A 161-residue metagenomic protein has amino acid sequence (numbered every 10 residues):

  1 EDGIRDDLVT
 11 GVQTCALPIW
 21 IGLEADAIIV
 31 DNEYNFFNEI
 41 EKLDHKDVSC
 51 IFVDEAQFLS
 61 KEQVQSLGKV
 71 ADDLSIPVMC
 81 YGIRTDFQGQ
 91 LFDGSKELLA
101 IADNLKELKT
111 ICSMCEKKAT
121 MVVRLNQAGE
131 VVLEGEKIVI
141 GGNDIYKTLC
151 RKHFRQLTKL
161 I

Functional and structural regions predicted by a protein language model:
E1-C15: Single conserved hydrophobic/aromatic residue that forms the stacking wall/gate of nucleotide- or nucleobase-binding
I21-E41: Short glycine-rich substrate-engagement loop in P-loop NTPases that contacts/grips substrate
E24-V30, E55-Q57, R84: Short, flexible loop segments at the rims of nucleotide/cofactor-binding pockets, characterized by
E39-S49: Short basic/glycine-enriched coil/helix segment immediately N-terminal to the Walker B
D47-L59: Conserved P-loop NTPase "ATPase switch" module shared by AAA+ and STAND
Q57-I161: Replace "adjacent to P-loop NTPase cores in ATP/GTP-dependent enzymes" with "adjacent to NTP-binding cores
